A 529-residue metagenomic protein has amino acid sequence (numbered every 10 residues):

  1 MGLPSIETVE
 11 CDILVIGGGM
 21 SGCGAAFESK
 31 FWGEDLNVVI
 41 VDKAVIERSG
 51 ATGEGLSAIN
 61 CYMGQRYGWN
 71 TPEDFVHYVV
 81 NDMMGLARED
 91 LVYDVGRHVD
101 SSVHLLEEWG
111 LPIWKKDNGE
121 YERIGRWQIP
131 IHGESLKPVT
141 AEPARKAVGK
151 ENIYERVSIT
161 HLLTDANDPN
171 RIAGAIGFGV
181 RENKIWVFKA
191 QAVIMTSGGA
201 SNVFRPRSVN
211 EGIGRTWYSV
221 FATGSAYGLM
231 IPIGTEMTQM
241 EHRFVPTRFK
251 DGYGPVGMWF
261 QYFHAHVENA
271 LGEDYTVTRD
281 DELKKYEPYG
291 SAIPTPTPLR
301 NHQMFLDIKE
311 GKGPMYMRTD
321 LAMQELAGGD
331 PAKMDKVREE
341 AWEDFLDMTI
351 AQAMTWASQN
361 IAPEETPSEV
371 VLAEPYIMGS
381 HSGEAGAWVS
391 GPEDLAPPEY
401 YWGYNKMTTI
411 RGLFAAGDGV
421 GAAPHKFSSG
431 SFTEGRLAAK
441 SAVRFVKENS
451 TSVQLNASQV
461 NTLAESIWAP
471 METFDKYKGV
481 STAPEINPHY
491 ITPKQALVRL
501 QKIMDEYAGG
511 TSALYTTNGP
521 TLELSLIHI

Functional and structural regions predicted by a protein language model:
V9-C11, N183-A192: Core beta-strand elements of the Rossmann-like FAD/NAD(P) dinucleotide-binding domain in flavoenzyme oxidoreductases
I13-V39: N-terminal Rossmann-like FAD-binding beta1-loop-alpha1 element of flavoenzymes
L14-I16, K189-G198: Short hydrophobic core segments
W32-G53: Glycine-rich FAD pyrophosphate-binding loop
N60-V95: Glycine-rich active-site loop/strand segments that organize a redox cofactor
D100, E107-A173, E241-F427, E506-L526: Mobile, glycine/GP-rich and aromatic-enriched active-site lid/loop segments adjacent to catalytic centers
M195-G254, S428-S441: Glycine-rich loop(s) and the adjacent beta-strand/alpha-helix scaffold that form part
E448-L526: Long, amphipathic alpha-helical stalk/connector segments used for oligomerization, subunit docking, or mechanical
